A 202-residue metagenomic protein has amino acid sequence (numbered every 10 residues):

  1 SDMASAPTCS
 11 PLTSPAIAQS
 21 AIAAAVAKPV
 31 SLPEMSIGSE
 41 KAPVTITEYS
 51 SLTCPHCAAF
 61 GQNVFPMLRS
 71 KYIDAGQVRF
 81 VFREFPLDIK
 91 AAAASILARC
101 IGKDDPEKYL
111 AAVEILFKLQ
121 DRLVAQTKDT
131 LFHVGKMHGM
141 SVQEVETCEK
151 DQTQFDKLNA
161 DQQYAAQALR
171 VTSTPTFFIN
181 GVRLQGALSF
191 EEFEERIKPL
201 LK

Functional and structural regions predicted by a protein language model:
S1-P86, N159-Q167, L201-K202: Extracytoplasmic thiol/disulfide redox context detector
C9, S14, Q19, S51 (+1 more regions): C-terminal cap of thioredoxin/glutaredoxin-like
V30-L32, K118, I179: Residue-level signal for pocket-adjacent positions within structured domains
E40-A42, K90, S189: Short capping/connector residues at structural and topological boundaries
P43-V44, E107, T172: Structural motif
S50-L52, A58-K136: Structural alpha/beta surface segment adjacent to cysteine/selenocysteine redox centers across thiol/disulfide enzymes
H56, I89-K90, K157, Q185: Secondary-structure boundary/capping motif
